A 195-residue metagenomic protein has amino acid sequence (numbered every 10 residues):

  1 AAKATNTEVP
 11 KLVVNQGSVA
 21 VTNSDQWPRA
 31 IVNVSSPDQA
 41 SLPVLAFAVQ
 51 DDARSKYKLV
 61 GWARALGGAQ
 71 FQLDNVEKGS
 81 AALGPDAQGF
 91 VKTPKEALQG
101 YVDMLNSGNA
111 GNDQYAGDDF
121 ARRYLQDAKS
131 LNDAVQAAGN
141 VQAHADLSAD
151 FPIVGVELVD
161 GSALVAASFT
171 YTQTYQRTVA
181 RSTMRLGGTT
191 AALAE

Functional and structural regions predicted by a protein language model:
A1, K129, D133, V165 (+2 more regions): Polar low-complexity intrinsically disordered regions
A1-V9, D74-H144: Core segments of small alpha/beta cavity-forming domains
A2-V44, N140-S182, L186: Surface-exposed, charged secondary-structure patches
R29, P37-V102, D160-A166, G188-E195: Short beta-strand edge/turn micro-motifs at domain boundaries
Q114, D118, T178, A191: Extended interaction regions within the primary functional domain
